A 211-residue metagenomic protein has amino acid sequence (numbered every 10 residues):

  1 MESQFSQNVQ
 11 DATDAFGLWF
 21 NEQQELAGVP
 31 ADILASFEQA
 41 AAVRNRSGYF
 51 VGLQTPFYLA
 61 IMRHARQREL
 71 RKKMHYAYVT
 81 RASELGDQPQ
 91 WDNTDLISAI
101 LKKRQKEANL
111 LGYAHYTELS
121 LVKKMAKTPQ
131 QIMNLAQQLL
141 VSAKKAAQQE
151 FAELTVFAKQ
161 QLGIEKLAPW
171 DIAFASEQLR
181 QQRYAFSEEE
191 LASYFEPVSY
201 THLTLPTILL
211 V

Functional and structural regions predicted by a protein language model:
S3-G52, S98, K103, N109-L203 (+1 more regions): Active-site-proximal, well-structured secondary-structure segments within enzyme catalytic domains
Y49-A82: Active-site-adjacent "gating/activation" loops or surface patches in catalytic cores
H64-R68, A77, P89, Q131-N134 (+1 more regions): Surface-exposed beta-strand edges and their flanking turn/coil or helix-capping segments
Y76-W91, L119-M125: Membrane-interfacial helix termini and the short, flexible loops that connect transmembrane helices in multi-pass
L85-S98, L110: A conserved hydrophobic secondary-structure block that centers on an alpha-helix together with its immediately flanking
